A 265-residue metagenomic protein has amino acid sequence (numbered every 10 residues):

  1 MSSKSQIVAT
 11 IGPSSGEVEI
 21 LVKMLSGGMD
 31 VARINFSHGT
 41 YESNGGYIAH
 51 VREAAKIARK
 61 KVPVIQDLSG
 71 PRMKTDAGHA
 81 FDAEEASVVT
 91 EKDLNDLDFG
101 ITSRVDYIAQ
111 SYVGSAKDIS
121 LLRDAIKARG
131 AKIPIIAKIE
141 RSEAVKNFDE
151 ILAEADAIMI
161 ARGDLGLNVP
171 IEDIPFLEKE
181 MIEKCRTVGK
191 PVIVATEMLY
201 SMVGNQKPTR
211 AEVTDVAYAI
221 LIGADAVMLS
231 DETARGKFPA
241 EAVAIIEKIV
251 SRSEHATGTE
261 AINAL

Functional and structural regions predicted by a protein language model:
M1-L265: Non-catalytic helical/linker scaffolds that mediate oligomerization, partner binding, and domain coupling around large
